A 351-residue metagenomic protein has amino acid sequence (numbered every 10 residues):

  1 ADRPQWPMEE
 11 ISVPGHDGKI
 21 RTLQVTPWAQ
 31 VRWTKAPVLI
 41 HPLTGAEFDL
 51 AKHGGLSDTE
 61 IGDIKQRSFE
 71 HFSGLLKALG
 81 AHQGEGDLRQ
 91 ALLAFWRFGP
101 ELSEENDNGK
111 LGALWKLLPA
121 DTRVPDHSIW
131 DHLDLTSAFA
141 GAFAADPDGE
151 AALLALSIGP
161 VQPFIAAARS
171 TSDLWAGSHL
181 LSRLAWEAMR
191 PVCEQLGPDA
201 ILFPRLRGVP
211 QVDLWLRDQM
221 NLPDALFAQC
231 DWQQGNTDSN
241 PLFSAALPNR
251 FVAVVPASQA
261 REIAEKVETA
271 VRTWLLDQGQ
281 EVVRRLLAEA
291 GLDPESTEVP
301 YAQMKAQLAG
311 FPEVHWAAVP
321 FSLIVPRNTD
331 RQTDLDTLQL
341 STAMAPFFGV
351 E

Functional and structural regions predicted by a protein language model:
A1-E351: Regulatory and interdomain segments flanking nucleotide-handling catalytic cores in signaling/defense enzymes
